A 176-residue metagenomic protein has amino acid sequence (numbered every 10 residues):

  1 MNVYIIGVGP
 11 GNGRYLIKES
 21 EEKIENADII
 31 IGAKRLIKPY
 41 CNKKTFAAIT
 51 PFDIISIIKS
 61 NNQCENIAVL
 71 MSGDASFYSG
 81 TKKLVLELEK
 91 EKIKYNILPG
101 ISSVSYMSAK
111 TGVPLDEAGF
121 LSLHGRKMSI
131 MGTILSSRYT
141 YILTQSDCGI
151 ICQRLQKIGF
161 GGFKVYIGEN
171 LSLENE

Functional and structural regions predicted by a protein language model:
M1-Y106, M128-S129: Class I S-adenosyl-L-methionine
N2-G7, K18-E19, Q63, I67 (+1 more regions): A contiguous loop/helix-start segment that scaffolds small-molecule binding in enzyme catalytic cores
V8, A33, S72, L123 (+2 more regions): Cofactor-binding loop segments of dinucleotide-utilizing enzymes, especially the Rossmann-like FAD- and NAD(P)+-binding
K38, S102, S122, E169-S172: Conserved beta-strand edge residues that scaffold enzyme active sites
C41, S129-M131, I151, E176: Generic domain-boundary/flexible-linker signal
T45-F52, K92-N96, L115-S122, G161-I167: Short hydrophobic/aromatic-enriched beta-strand-loop microsegments
L88, T111, G159: Active-site catalytic pocket residues across diverse enzymes, especially alpha/beta-hydrolases
S103, M107-S136, Q145: Short, glycine-/small-residue-rich phosphate/pyrophosphate-handling segment
